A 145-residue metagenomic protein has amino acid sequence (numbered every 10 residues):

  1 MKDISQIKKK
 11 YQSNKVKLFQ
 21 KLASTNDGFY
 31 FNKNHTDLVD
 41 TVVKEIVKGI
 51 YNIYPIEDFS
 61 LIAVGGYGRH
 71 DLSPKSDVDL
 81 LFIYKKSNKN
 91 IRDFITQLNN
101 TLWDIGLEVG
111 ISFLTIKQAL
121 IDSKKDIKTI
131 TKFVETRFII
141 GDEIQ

Functional and structural regions predicted by a protein language model:
M1, S5, G28, F82-Y84 (+2 more regions): Metal-dependent phosphohydrolase cores
M1-E57, K75: N-terminal regions immediately upstream of nucleotidyltransferase
K8, Q12, E57, I62 (+3 more regions): Homeobox/homeodomain signature
F19, F29-F31, F59, F82 (+4 more regions): Phenylalanine-focused residue identity feature
F29, G65, H70-S73, K128-K132 (+1 more regions): Flexible, active-site-adjacent loop/turn segments at secondary-structure boundaries
T36-K44, I50-I53, K89-I144: Conserved catalytic core of two-metal-ion nucleotidyltransferases
K44-R92: Active-site nucleotide-donor binding segment shared across nucleotidyl transfer reactions
